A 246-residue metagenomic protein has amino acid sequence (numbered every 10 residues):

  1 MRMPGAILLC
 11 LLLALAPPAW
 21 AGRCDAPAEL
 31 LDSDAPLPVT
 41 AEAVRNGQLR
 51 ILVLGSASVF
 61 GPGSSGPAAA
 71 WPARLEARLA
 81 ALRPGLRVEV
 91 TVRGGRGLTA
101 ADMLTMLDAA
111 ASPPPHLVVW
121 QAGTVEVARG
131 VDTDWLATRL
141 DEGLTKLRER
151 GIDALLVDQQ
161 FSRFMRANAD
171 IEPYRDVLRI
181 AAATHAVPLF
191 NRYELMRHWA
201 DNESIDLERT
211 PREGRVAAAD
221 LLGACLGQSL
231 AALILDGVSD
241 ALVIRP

Functional and structural regions predicted by a protein language model:
M1-L8: Bacterial N-terminal signal peptides that target proteins for export
A16-P18: N-terminal signal peptide c-region/cleavage motif recognized by signal peptidases
R23-V92, D108-P114: Serine-esterase "nucleophile elbow" of acetyl-processing enzymes
T40, F60, G85-L86, L98-A137: Oxyanion-hole/transition-state-stabilizing segment in secreted/luminal serine hydrolases and related acyltransferases
R50-L54, E89-G94, H116-A122, D153-D158 (+1 more regions): Structural recognition of the beta-strand scaffold that forms the well-ordered cores of secreted hydrolase catalytic
A57-F60, G95-A100, T124-R129, D153 (+2 more regions): Solvent-exposed loop/turn segments at secondary-structure junctions within structured extracellular/periplasmic domains
Q121-T124, G143-D176: Active-site segments of SGNH/GDSL-like serine hydrolases that catalyze O-acetyl group transfer/hydrolysis on lipids
F161-P246: Catalytic His-Asp segment of secreted/periplasmic serine-dependent ester chemistry enzymes
